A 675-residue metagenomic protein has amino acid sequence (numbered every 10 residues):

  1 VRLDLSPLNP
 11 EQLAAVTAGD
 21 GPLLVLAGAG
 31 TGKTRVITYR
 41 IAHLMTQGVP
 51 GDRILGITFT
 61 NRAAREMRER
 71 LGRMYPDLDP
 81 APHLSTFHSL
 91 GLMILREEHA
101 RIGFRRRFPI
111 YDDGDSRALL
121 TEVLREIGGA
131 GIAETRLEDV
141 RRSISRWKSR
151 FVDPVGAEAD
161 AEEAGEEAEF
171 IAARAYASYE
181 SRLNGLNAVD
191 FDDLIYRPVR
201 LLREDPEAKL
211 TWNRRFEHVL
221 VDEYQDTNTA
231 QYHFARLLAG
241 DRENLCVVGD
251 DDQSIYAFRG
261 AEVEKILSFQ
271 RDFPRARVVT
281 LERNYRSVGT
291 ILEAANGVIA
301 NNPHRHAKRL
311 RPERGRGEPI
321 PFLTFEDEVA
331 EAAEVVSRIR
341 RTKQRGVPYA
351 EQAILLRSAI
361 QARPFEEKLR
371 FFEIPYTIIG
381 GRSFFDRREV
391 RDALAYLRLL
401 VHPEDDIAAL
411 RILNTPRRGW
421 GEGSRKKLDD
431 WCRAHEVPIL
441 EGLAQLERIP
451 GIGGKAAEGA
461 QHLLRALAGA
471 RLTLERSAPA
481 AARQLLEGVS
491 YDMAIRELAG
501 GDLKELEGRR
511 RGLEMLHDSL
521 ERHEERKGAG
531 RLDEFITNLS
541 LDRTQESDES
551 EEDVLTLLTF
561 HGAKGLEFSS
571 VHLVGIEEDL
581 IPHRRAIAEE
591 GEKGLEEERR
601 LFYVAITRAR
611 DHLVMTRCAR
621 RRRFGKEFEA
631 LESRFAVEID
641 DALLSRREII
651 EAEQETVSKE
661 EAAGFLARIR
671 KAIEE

Functional and structural regions predicted by a protein language model:
V1, L643-E675: Acidic, low-complexity intrinsically disordered tails
V1-Y111, L186, L210, E264 (+3 more regions): P-loop NTPase Walker
S6-T17, G21-V25, R35-V36, L55-G56 (+5 more regions): Conserved helicase NTPase motor core
V25, A29-I37, I41, H99 (+4 more regions): Helicase P-loop NTPase motor core
V49-R53, R73-P82, E98-Y111, E122-T135 (+12 more regions): Short, polar/flexible loop-turn hinges at active-site or ligand-entry regions and domain interfaces
L84-S89, D193, R197-P198, D553-F560: Conserved two-lobed SF2 helicase motor
R117, T121-A188, P206, V263 (+2 more regions): Basic/charged alpha-beta structural segments of nucleotide/phosphate-handling enzymes
A161-G165, P348, A362-I374, R387 (+1 more regions): Conserved helicase C-terminal RecA-like lobe
